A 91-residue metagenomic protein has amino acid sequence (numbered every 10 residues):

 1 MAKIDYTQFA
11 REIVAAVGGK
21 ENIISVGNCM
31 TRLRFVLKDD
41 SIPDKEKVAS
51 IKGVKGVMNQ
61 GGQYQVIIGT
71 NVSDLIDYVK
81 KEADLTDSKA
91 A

Functional and structural regions predicted by a protein language model:
M1-A91: Soluble N-terminal domains of membrane-associated systems
